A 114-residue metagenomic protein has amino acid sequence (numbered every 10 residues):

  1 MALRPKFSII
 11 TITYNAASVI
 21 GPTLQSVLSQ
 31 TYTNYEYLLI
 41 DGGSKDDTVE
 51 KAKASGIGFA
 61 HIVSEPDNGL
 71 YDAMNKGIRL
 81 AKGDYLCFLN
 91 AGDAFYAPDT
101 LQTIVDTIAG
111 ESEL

Functional and structural regions predicted by a protein language model:
M1-S29: N-proximal low-complexity "stem/linker" segments adjacent to membrane-targeting elements
S8-T11, L38-L39, V63: Short hydrophobic beta-strand elements that form part of the catalytic alpha/beta core underpinning NDP-sugar/donor
S18-G21, D46-A54: Acidic helix N-cap motif at the loop->helix transition within catalytic regions of sugar-transfer enzymes
T33, D41-E50, N90: A conserved acidic beta->alpha catalytic loop
S64-A81: Glycine-rich, basic loop-to-helix element that forms the pyrophosphate-binding segment of sugar-nucleotide handling
N68, D93-F95: Acidic metal-phosphate-binding loop of nucleotide-sugar-dependent transferases
L86: Short aromatic/hydrophobic "clamp" motif used to bind/position activated sugar donors
P98-L114: Conserved donor NDP-sugar-binding/catalytic core segment of glycosyltransferases
